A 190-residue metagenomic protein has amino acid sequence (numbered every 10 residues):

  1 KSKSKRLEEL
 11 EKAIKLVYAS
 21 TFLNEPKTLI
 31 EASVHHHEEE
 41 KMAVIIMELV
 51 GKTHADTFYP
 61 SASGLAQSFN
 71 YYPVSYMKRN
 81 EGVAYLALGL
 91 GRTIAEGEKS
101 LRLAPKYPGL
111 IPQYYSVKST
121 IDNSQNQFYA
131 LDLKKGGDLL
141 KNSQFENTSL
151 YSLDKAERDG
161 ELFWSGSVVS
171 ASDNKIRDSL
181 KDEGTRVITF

Functional and structural regions predicted by a protein language model:
K1-F190: Conserved mixed alpha/beta core segments that line enzyme active sites in large multi-domain catalysts
